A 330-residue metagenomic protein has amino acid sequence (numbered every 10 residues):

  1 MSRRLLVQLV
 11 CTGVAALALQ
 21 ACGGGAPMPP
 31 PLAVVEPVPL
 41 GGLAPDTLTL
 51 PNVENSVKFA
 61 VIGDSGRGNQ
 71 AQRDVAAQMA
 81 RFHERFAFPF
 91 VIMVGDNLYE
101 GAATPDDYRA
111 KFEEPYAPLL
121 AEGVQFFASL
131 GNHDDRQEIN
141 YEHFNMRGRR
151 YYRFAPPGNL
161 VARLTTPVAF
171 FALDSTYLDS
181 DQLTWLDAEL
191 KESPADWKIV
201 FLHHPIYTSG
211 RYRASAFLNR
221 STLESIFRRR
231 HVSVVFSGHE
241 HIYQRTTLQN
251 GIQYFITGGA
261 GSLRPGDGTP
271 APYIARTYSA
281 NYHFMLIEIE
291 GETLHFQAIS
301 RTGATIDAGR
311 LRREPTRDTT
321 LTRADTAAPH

Functional and structural regions predicted by a protein language model:
M1-F90, E113-A128, Y151-T166, K198 (+2 more regions): Acidic, histidine-bearing metal-coordination/catalytic regions of metal-dependent phosphoesterases
V35-P45, V53, A80, Y99-K198 (+2 more regions): Extended active-site neighborhood of metal-dependent phosphoesterases/phosphodiesterases
I62-S65, L173-T176, P205: Short strand-loop junctions, especially beta-strand C-caps/beta-turns that link beta-sheets to coils or alpha-helices
G63-D64, G95-D96, L202, G238: Active-site flanking residues adjacent to catalytic metal/cofactor-binding acidic residues
I92, L98-Y99: A short, conserved beta-strand element in the Rossmann-like catalytic core that flanks the donor/metal-binding loop
N132, L202-P205, H239-E240, I299: Short, well-ordered beta-to-alpha junction loops that form the rim of enzyme active sites and present histidine/acidic
I206-S215, R323-H330: A short, charged
